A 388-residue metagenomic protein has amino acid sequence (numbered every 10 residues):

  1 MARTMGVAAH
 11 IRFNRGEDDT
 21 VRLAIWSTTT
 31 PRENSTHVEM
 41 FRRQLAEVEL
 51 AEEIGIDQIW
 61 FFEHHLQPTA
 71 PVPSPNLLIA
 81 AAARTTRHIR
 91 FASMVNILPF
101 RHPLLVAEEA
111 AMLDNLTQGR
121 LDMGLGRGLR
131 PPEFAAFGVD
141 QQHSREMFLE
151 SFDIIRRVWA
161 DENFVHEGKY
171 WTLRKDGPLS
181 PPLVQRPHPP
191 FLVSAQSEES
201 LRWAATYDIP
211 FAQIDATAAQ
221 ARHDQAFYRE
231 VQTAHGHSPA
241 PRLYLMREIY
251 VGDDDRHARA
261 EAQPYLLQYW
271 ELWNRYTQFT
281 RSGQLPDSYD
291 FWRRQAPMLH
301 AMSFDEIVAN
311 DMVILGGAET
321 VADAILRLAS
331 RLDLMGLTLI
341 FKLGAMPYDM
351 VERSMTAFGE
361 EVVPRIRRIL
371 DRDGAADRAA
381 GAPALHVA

Functional and structural regions predicted by a protein language model:
T4-A92, R186-P189, A376-A388: N-terminal beta1-alpha1-beta2 module of alpha/beta enzyme domains
H10-D19, I25, R145-S180, Q220-L334 (+1 more regions): An alpha-helical appendage that flanks or caps ligand/catalytic pockets
D18-E39, P99-Y170, P210-Q213, T217-A219 (+3 more regions): Flexible, glycine-rich active-site loops centered on histidine and acidic residues that chelate a metal or position
D19-V21, I56-Q58, T86-F91, T117-L121 (+5 more regions): Short, well-ordered coil/turn segments that N-cap beta-strands
L23-I25, I59-F61, F91-S93, L121-L125 (+4 more regions): Hydrophobic faces of well-ordered beta-strands that scaffold small-molecule active sites in alpha/beta enzyme cores
T29-F41, N96-P103, H188-A195, N310-G316: Active-site mouth loops of central-metabolism enzymes
I79-R87, D114-Q118, A205, A234-G236 (+1 more regions): Acidic (Asp/Glu)-rich catalytic clusters
A82, L113, I155, F191 (+4 more regions): Conserved, mostly hydrophobic/aromatic
